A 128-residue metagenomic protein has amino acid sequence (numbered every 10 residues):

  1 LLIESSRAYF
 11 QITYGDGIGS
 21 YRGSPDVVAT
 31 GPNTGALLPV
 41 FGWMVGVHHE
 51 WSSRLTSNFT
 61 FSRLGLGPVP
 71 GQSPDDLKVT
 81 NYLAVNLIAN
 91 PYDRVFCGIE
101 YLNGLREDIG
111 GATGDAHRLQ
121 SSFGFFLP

Functional and structural regions predicted by a protein language model:
L1-L77, V85: Detector for outer-membrane/organellar transmembrane beta-barrel domains, recognizing the amphipathic beta-strand
G15, L64, G104-R106, P128: Short coil/turn motifs at secondary-structure junctions
I18, L55, A89-D93, L127-P128: Outer-membrane beta-barrel biogenesis signature
V40-G42, T80-Y82, A116-Q120: Transmembrane beta-barrel architecture of outer-membrane proteins
M44-G46, A84-N86, E100, S122-G124: Outer-membrane beta-barrel architecture
S57-T60, N86-L102: Conserved active-site loop/cleft motifs that coordinate metal ions or position small ligands
D75-L77, D108-T113: Solvent-exposed loop/turn segments connecting transmembrane beta-strands in outer-membrane beta-barrel proteins
A89, G114-P128: Outer-membrane beta-barrel "beta-signal"
